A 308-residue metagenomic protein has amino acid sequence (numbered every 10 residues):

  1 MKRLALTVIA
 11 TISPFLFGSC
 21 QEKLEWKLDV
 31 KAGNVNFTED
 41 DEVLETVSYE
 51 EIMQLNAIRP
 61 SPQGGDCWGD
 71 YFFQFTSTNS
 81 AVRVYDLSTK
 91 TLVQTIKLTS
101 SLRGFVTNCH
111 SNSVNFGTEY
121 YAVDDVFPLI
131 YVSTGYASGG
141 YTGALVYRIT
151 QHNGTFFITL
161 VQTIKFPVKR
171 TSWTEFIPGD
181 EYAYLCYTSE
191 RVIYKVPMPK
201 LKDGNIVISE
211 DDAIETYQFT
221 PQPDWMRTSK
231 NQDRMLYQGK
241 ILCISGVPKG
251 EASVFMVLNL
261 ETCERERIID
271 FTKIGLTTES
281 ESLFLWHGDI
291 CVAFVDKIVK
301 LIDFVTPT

Functional and structural regions predicted by a protein language model:
S13-T38: Bacterial Sec-dependent N-terminal signal peptides
N34-L55, Q94-C109, F157-K169, I206-R227 (+1 more regions): Surface-exposed loop and turn segments in beta-propeller and other repeat-based domains that flank or scaffold
I52-S80: Beta-strand-rich domains and repeat architectures in extracellular enzymes and scaffolds, especially beta-propellers
S61-W68, T107-V126, R170-D180, K230-Y237 (+1 more regions): Structural signature of eukaryotic scaffold interfaces centered on beta-propeller domains
N79-V84, S138-R148, E190-P199, G250-V257 (+1 more regions): Structural motif
Y147-F157, K195-S209, L258-C263, F304-T308: Short loop/turn segments immediately following beta-strands, especially the blade-tip and inter-blade linker loops
P221-L260: Loop/turn-rich, solvent-exposed surfaces of beta-rich toroidal or solenoidal domains
E281-T308: Blade-level signature of beta-propeller repeat domains, shared across WD40, Kelch, NHL, RCC1 and BNR/Asp-box propellers
